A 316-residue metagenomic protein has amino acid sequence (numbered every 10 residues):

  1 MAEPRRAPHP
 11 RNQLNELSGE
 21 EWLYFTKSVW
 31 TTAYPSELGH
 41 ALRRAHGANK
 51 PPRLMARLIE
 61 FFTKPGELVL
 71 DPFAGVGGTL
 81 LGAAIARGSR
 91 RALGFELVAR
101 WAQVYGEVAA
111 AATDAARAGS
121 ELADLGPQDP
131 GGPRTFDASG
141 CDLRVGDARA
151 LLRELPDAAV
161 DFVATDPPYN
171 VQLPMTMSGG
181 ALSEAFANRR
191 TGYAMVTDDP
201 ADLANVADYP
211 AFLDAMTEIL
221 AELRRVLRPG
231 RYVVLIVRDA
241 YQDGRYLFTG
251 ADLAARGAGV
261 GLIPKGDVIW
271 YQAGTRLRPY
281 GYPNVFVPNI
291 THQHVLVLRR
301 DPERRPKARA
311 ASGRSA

Functional and structural regions predicted by a protein language model:
M1-A316: Class I S-adenosyl-L-methionine-dependent methyltransferase catalytic core
